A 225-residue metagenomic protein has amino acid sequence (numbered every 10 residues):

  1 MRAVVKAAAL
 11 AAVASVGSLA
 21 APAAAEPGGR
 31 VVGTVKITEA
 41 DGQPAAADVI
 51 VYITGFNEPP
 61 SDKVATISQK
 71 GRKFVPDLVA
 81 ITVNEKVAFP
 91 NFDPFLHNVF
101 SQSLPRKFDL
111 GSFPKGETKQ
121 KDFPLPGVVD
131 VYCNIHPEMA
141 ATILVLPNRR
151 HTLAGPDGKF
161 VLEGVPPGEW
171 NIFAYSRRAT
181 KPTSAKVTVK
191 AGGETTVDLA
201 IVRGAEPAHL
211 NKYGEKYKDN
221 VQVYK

Functional and structural regions predicted by a protein language model:
M1-A9: Bacterial N-terminal signal peptides that target proteins for export
S15-A23: C-terminal segment of classical bacterial N-terminal signal peptides
A24-K225: Extracytoplasmic copper-binding redox domains, predominantly the cupredoxin/blue-copper superfamily
